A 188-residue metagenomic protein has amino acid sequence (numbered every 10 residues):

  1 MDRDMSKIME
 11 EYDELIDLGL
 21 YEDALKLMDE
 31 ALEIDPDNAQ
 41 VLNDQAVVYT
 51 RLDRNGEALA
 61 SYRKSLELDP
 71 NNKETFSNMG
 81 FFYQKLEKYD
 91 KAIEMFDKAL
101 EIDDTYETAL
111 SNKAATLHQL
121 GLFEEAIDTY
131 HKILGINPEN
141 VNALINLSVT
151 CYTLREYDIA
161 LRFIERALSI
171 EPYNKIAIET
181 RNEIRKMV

Functional and structural regions predicted by a protein language model:
M1-E10, L15-E33: Long, contiguous interaction/recruitment modules in multidomain scaffold/adaptor proteins
M1-E11, I159-V188: Terminal, low-structured helical/coil segments at or just beyond the last alpha-helical repeat
M9, D13-D17, Q40-R51, E74-K85 (+3 more regions): Conserved alpha-helical positions within TPR/SEL1-like repeat arrays
A31, K64-S65, K98-A99, K132-I133 (+1 more regions): Canonical positions in the second alpha-helix
